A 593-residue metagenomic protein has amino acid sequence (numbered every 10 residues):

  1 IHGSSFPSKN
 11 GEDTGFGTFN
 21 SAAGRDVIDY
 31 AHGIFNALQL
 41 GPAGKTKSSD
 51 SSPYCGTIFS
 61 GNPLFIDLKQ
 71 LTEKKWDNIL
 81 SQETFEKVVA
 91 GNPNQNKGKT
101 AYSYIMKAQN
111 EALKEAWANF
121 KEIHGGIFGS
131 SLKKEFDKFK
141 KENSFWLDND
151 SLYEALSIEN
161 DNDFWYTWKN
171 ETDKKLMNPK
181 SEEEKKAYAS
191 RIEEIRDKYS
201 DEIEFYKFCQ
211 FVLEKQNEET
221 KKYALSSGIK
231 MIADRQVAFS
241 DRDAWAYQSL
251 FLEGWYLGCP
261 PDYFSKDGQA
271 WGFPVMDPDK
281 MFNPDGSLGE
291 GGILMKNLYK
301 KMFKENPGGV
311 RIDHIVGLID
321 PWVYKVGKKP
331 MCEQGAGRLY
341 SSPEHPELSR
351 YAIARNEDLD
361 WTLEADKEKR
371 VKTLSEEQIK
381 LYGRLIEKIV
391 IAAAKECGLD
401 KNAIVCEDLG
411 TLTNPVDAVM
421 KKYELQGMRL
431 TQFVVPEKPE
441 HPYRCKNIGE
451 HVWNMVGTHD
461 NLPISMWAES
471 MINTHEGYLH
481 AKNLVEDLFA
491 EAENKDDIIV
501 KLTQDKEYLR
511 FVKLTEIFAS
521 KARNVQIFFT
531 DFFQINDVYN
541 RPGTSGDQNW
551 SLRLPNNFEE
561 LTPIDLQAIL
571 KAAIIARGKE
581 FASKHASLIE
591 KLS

Functional and structural regions predicted by a protein language model:
I1-D13, S49-Q210, E214, A238-Q526 (+4 more regions): Alpha-amylase-like alpha-glycosidases and glucanotransferases acting on alpha-linked glucans and related
F19-T46, K301, E305-P307, I517: Catalytic domains of carbohydrate-active enzymes, especially glycoside hydrolases
V27, T220, V390: Aromatic/hydrophobic pocket-lining residues that form π-stacking "cages" and hydrophobic walls in ligand
N36-A37, K230, A403, Q426: Residue-level detector of anion-binding/catalytic polar loops
A37-G41, I232, Q526-I527: Short, well-structured secondary-structure segments
A43, M231-Q236, D313-H314: A short glycine-rich, hydrophobically flanked beta-strand micro-motif that places a catalytic Asp/Glu for divalent metal
Y206-A238: Conserved, well-ordered alpha-helix/loop/beta-strand core segments that scaffold catalytic motifs
Q534-K591: Structured C-terminal cap/extension of enzyme domains
